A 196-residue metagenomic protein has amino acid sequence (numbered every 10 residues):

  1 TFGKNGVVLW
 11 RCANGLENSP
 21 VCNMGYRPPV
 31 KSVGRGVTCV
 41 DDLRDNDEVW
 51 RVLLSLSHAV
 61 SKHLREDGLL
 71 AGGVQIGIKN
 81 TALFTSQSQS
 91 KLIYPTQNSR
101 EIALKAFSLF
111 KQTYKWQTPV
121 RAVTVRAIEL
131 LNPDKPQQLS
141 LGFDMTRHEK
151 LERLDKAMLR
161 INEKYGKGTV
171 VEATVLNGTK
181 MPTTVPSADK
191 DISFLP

Functional and structural regions predicted by a protein language model:
T1-P119, L195: DNA-contacting surface of Y-family translesion DNA polymerases
L92-P196: Acidic, metal-coordinating catalytic segment for phosphate/diphosphate chemistry, firing primarily on the Nudix
